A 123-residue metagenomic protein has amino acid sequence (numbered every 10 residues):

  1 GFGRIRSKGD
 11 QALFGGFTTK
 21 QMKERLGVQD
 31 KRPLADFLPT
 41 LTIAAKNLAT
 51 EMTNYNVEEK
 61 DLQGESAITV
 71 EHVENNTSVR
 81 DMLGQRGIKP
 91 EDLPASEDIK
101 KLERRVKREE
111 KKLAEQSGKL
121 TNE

Functional and structural regions predicted by a protein language model:
G1-E123: Positively charged, phosphate-engaging catalytic surfaces used for nucleic-acid and nucleotide handling
